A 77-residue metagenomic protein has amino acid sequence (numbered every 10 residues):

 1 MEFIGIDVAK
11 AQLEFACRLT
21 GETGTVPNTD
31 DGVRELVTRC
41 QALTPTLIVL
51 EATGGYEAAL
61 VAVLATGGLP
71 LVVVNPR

Functional and structural regions predicted by a protein language model:
M1-R77: Phosphate- and other anionic-substrate recognition elements at nucleic-acid/protein interfaces
